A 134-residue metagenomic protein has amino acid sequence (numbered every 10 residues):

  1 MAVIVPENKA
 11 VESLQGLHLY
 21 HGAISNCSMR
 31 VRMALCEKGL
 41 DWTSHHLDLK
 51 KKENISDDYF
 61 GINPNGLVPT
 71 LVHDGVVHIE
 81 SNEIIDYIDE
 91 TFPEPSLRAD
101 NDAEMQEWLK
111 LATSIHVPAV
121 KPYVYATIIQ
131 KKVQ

Functional and structural regions predicted by a protein language model:
M1-Q134: GST-like domain detector, emphasizing the conserved glutathione-binding G-site in the N-terminal thioredoxin-like
